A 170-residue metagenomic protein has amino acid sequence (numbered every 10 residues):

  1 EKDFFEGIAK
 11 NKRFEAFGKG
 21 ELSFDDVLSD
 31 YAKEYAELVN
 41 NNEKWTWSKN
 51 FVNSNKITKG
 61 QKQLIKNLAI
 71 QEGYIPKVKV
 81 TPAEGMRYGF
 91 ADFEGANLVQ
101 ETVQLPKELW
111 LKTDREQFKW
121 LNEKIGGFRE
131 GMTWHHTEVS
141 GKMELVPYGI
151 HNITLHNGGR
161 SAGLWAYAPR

Functional and structural regions predicted by a protein language model:
E1-T133, T137-R170: Nuclease and nuclease-like effector domains acting on nucleic acids or nucleotide cofactors
